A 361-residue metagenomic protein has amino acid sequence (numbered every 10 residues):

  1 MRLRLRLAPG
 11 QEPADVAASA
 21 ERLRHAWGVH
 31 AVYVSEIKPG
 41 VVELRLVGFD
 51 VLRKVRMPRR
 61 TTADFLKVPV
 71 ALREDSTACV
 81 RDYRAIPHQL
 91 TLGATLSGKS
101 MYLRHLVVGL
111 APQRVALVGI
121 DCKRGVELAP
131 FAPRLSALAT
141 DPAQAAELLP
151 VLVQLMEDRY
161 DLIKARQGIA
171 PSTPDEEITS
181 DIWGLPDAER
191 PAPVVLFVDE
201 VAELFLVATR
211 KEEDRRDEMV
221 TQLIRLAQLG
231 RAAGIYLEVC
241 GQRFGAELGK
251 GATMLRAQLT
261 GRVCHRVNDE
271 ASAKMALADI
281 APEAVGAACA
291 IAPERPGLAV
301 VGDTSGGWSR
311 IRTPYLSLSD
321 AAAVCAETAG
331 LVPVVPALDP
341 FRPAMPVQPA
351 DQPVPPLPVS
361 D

Functional and structural regions predicted by a protein language model:
M1-H88, L92-S97: Primarily NTPase-proximal linker/entry elements flanking Walker-type ATP/GTP-binding cores
A14-R22, Y33-L44, D50-R60, A233 (+1 more regions): Conserved ATP-driven motor cores of ASCE-family P-loop NTPases powering translocation/secretion/packaging/pilus
I37, E74, S180-G184, E189 (+1 more regions): Short coil/turn motifs at beta-sheet boundaries
P58-I169, P191-L277, A281-V285, S319 (+1 more regions): P-loop NTPase catalytic phosphate-binding loop
I169-P193: Mid-core helix/loop region of P-loop NTP-binding domains shared across ATPases and GTPases
